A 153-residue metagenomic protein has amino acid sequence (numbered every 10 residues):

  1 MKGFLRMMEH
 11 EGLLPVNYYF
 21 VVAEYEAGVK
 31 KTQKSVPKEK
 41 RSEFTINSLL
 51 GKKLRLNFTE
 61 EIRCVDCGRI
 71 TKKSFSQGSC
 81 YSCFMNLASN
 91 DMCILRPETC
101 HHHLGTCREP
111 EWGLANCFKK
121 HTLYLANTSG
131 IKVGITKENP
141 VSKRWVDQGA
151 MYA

Functional and structural regions predicted by a protein language model:
M1-A153: Non-catalytic accessory segments flanking enzymatic or RNA/DNA-binding domains
